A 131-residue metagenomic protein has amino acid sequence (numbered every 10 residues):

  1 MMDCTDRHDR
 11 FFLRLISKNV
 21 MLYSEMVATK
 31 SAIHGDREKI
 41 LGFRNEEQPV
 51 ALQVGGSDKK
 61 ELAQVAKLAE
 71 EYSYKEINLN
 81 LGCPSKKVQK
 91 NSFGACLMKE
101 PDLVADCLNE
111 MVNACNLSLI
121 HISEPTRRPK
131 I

Functional and structural regions predicted by a protein language model:
D3-Y72: Glycine-rich, positively charged N-terminal anion/phosphate-binding segment
R10, V112, P125-R127: Short, cationic motifs built from Arg/Lys/His that form the positively charged side of catalytic pockets
S24, E76-S85: Non-cysteine beta-strand/loop elements that form the S-adenosyl-L-methionine
R44-P49, M98-L119: Alpha-helix-loop-beta-strand connector modules within alpha/beta enzyme cores
Q53-V54, N78-G82, S123: Short beta-strand segments
A63-Y72, I77, V104-M111: Short, charged beta->alpha transition segments
K86-L103: Glycine-rich tight-turn/loop motif centered on a GG-T
I120-I131: Single conserved hydrophobic/aromatic residue that forms the stacking wall/gate of nucleotide- or nucleobase-binding
